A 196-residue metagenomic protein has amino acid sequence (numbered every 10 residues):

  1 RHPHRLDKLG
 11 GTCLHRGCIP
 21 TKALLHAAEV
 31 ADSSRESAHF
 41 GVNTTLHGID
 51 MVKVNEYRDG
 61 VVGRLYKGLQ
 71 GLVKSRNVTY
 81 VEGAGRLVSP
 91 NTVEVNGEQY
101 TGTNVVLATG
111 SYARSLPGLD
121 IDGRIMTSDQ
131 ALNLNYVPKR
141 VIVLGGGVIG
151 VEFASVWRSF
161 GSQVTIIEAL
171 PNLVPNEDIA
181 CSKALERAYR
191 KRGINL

Functional and structural regions predicted by a protein language model:
R1, Q163-V164: Short beta-strand element of Class I
H2, V137-I149: Beta1/beta-strand and adjacent pyrophosphate-binding region of the FAD-binding site in flavoprotein oxidoreductases
R5-V137, T165, L170-V174, D178-L196: Glycine-rich flavin
L69, V148-S155: Mid-domain beta-loop-alpha active-site segment that forms a flexible, acidic cofactor/metal-binding surface
V143, E152, T165-I166: Structured core elements
A154, R158-S159, R190: Gly/Ala-rich phosphate-binding loop of Rossmann-like dinucleotide-binding domains, activating on the conserved
